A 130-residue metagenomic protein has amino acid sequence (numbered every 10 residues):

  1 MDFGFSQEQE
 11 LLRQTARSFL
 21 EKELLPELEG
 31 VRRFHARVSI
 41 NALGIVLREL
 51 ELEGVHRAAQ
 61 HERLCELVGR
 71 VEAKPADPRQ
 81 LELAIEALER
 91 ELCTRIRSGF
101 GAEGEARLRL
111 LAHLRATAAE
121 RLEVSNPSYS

Functional and structural regions predicted by a protein language model:
F5, R32, V38, G54: Solvent-exposed, flexible loop/coil residues
Q7-P26, G30-F34, Q60-S130: C-terminal amphipathic alpha-helical interaction region
V38-L52: Short, well-structured hydrophobic secondary-structure segments
E49-C65: Short, charged early-sequence alpha-helical segments and their helix-coil boundaries
